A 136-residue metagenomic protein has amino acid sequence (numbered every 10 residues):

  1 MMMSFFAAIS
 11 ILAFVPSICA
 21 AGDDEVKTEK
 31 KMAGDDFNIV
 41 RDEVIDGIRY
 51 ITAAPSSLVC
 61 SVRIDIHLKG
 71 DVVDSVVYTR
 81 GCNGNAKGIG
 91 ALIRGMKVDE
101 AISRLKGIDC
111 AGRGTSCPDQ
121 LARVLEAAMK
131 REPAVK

Functional and structural regions predicted by a protein language model:
S4-F14: Bacterial N-terminal signal peptides
L12, E29-A33, K130: Short amphipathic alpha-helical "recognition" segments used for binding
I18-K31: Cleaved targeting-peptide boundary
T28-S56, I66-H67: N-terminal secretory signal peptides
I48-Y50, A54-V135: Active-site- and interface-proximal helix/loop "cap" or "latch" segments in soluble metabolic and energy-transducing
